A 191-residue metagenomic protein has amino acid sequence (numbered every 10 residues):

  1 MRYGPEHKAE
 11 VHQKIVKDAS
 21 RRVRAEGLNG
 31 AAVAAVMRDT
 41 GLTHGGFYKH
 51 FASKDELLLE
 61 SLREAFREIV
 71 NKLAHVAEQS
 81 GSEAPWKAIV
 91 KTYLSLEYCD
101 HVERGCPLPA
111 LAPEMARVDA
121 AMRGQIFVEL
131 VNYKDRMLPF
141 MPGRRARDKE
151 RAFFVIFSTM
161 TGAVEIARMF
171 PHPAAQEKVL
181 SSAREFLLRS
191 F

Functional and structural regions predicted by a protein language model:
M1-K8: N-terminal intrinsically disordered/low-complexity leader segments
K14, E68, Q125-N132, S182: A non-catalytic, amphipathic alpha-helix used as a structural packing/dimerization or gating element in enzyme scaffolds
K14, R22-E56, E60: Helix-turn-helix
I15-V23, Y93, M160: Short hydrophobic clusters on alpha-helical segments that form packing/core surfaces in small helical domains
E60, A74-G105, F153-I156: Hydrophobic alpha-helical connector segments
R63-I69: Short, basic, alpha-helical segments at the C-terminal edge of helix-turn-helix-like DNA-binding modules
L94-Y98, L108-R117: Helix-loop "lid/cap" segments that line or gate small-molecule binding pockets
D119-V128, F140-F191: Hydrophobic/aromatic-rich alpha-helical bundle segments in the mid-to-C-terminal region
